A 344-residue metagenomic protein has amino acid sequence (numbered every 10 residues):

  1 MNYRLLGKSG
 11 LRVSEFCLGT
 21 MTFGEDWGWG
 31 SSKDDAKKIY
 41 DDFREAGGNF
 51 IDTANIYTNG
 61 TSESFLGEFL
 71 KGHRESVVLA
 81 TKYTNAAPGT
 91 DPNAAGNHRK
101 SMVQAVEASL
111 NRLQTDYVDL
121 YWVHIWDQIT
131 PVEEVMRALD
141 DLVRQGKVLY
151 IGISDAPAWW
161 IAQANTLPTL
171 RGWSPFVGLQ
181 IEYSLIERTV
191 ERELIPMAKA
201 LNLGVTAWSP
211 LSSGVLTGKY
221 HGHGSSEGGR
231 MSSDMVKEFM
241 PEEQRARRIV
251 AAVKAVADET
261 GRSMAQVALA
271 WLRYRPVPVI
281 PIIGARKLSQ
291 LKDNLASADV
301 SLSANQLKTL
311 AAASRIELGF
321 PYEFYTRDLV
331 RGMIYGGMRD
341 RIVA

Functional and structural regions predicted by a protein language model:
M1-V77, R144, A344: N-terminal binding-site loop/beta-alpha segment at the start of enzyme catalytic domains that lines or forms
L6, L18, A36, I51 (+13 more regions): Conserved, mostly hydrophobic/aromatic
S9-W27, A80-N93, Y117, W122: N-terminal small/glycine-rich loop or linker at the start of catalytic domains across soluble metabolic enzymes
M21-F23, A54-I56, K82-A86, V123-W126 (+4 more regions): Active-site beta-loop-alpha junctions enriched in small/polar residues
W27, E45, G89-T189, E193: Glycine/proline-rich, positively charged, aromatic-decorated active-site loop/lid region on the catalytic face
W27, N93, S174, M197-D258 (+2 more regions): Glycine-rich, positively charged active-site loop/lid region within alpha/beta enzyme cores that binds and organizes
L70, V143-R144, T189-G204: Basic phosphate/pyrophosphate-binding loop/patch that engages nucleotide-derived ligands
V143, A207-L211, P241-D299, N305 (+1 more regions): Conserved short secondary-structure transition element at the edge of the structured enzyme core that lines
